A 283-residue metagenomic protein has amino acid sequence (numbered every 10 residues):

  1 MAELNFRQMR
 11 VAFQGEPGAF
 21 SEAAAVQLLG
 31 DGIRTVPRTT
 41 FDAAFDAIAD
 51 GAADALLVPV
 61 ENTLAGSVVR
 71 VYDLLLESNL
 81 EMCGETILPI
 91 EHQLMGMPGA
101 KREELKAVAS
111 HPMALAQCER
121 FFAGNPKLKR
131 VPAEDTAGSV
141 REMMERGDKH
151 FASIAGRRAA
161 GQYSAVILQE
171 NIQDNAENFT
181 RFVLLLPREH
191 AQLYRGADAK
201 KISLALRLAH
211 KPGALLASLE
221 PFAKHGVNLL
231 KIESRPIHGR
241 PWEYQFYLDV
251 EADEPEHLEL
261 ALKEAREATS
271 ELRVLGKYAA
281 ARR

Functional and structural regions predicted by a protein language model:
M1-R283: Domain-level signature for soluble enzymes in the chorismate/prephenate branch of the shikimate pathway
